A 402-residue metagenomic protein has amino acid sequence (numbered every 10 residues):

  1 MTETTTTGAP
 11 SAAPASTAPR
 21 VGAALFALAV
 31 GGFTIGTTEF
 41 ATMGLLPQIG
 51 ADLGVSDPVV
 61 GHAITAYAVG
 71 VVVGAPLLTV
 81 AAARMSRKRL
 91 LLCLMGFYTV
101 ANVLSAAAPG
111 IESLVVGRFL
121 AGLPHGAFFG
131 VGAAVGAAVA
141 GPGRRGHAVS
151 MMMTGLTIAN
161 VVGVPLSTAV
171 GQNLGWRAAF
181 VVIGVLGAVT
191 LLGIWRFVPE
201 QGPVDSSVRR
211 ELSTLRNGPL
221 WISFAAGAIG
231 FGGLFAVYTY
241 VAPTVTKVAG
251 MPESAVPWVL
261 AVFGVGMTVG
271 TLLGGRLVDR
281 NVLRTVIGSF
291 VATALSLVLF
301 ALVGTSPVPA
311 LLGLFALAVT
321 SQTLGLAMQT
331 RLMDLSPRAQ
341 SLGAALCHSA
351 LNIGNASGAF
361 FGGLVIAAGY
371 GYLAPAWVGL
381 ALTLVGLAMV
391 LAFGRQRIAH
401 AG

Functional and structural regions predicted by a protein language model:
D52-G54, S86, A107-S113, G250 (+1 more regions): Helix-breaking motifs and short loop linkers at transmembrane-helix boundaries and internal kinks in secondary membrane
V73-E112: Conserved MFS/SLC helix-loop-helix module at the cytosolic interface between two early adjacent transmembrane helices
A75-R87, G270-V282, I366: Helix-to-loop junctions at the C-terminal end of transmembrane segments in multipass secondary transporters
F97-L104, E112-A121, V308-A316: Paired small-residue
G117-G155: Cytoplasmic helix-loop-helix junction between adjacent transmembrane helices in 12-TM secondary transporters
G184-V204, M389-F393: C-terminal membrane-cytosol helix-exit motif in multi-pass small-molecule transporters
R284-M328: C-terminal transmembrane helical hairpin of 12-TM major facilitator-type secondary transporters
L335-G371, V378-G379: A late C-terminal transmembrane helix in Major Facilitator Superfamily
